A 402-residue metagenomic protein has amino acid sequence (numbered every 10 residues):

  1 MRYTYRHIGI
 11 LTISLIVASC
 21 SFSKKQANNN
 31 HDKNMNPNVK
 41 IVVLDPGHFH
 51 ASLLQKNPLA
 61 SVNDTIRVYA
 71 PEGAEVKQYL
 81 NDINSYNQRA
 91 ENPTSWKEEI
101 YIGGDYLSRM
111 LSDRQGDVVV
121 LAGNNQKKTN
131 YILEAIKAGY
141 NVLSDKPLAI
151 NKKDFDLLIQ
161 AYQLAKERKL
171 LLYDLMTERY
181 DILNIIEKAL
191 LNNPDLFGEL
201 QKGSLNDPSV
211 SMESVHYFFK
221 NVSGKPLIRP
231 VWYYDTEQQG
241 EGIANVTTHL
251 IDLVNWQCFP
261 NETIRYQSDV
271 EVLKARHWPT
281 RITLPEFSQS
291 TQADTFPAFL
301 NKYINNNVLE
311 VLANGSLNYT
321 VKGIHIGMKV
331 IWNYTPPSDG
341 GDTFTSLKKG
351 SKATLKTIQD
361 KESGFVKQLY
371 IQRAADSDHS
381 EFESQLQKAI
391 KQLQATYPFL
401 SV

Functional and structural regions predicted by a protein language model:
M1-G9: Bacterial N-terminal signal peptides that target proteins for export
A18-S19: C-terminal motif of bacterial Sec signal peptides marking the signal peptidase cleavage site
F22-A138, K153-L172: N-terminal glycine-/serine-/threonine-rich beta1-alpha1-beta2 phosphate-ribose binding loop of Rossmann-like
A74-K77, T129, L133, D156 (+2 more regions): A structural signal for well-ordered alpha-helical segments within the folded catalytic domains of diverse enzymes
G139, D145-P147: Short helix/strand-capping hinge loops at secondary-structure junctions that flank key functional elements
A149-P226: A contiguous active-site-proximal alpha/beta segment in oxidoreductase catalytic domains
G224-G327, I331-G340: Rossmann-like dinucleotide-binding domain that binds NAD(P)(H)
P285-V402: Glycine-enriched catalytic-core subsegment of oxygenase/oxidase enzymes
